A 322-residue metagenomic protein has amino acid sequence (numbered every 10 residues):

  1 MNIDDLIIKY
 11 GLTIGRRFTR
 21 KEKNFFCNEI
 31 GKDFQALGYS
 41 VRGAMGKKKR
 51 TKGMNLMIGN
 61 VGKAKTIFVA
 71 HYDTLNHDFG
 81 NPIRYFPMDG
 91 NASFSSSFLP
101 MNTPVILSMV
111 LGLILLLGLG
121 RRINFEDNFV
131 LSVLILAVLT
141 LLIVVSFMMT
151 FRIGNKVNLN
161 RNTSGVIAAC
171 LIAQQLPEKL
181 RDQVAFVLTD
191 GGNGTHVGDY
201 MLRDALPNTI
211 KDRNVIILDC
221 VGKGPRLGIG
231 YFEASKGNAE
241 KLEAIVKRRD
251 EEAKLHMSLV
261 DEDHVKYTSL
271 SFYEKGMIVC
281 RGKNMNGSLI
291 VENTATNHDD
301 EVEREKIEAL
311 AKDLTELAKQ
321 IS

Functional and structural regions predicted by a protein language model:
M1-F25, G31-K32, L37, T150-K156 (+3 more regions): N-terminal capping segment at the start of a domain
G15-K63, G80-R122: A non-catalytic alpha/beta surface segment that caps or lines the substrate-entry region of metallo-dependent hydrolase
G46, D73, T189-G192: An acidic- and aromatic-residue-enriched active-site/binding cleft used to recognize and process polar
A64-I67, N214: Structural motif
I67-R84: Extended, hydrophilic extramembrane loops/domains of integral membrane proteins
H71-L75, V221-G222, K283-N284: Short glycine-rich anion-binding loops that position phosphate/pyrophosphate groups of nucleotides and phosphorylated
G118-L139, I143-E240, S258-T268: Acidic/histidine-rich catalytic neighborhood of metal-dependent amide-processing enzymes
V215, G224-S322: Active-site-adjacent substrate-binding region of metalloamidase/peptidase-like peptide-processing proteins
